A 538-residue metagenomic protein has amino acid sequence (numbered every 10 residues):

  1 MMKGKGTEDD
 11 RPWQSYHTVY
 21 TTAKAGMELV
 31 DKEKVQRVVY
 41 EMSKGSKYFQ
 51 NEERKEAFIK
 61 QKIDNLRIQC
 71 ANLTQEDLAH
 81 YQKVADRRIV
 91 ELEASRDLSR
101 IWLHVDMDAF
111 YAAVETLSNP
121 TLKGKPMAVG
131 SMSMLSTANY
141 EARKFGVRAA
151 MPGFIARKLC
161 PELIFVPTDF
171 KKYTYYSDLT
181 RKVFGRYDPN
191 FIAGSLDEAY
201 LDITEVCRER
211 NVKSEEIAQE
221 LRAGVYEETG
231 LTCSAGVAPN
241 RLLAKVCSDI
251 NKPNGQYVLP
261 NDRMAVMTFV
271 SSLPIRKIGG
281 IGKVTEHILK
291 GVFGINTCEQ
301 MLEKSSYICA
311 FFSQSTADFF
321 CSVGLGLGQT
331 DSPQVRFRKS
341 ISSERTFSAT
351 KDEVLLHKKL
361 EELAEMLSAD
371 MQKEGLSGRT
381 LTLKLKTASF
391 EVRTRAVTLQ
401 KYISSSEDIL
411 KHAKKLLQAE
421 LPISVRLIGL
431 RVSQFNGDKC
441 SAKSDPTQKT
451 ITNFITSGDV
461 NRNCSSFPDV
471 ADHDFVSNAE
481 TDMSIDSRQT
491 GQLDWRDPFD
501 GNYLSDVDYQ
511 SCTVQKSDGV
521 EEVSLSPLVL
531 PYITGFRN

Functional and structural regions predicted by a protein language model:
M1-L196, Y200, G324, S505 (+1 more regions): Residues that scaffold, gate, or flank divalent-cation-dependent active/transport sites
V35-V38, G45, T268, K277 (+8 more regions): DNA-contacting surface of Y-family translesion DNA polymerases
R87-E91, A112-E115, L221, L367-D370 (+1 more regions): Eukaryotic intrinsically disordered and solvent-exposed regulatory patches
D106, G146, A156, D197 (+6 more regions): A residue-level signal for conserved active-site and pocket-lining positions in enzyme catalytic cores
V114-L117, A138-E141, L243-N251, G291 (+2 more regions): Short acidic, glycine/serine/threonine-rich loops at helix termini
S177-R186, N190-E228, T232: Hydrophobic alpha-helical hairpins/lids featuring a short glycine-rich hinge
G194-E198, A238-R241, L376-T380, V425-L427: Short Gly/Ser/Thr- and Asp/Glu-enriched loop/turn motifs at secondary-structure junctions
K213-K277: Long, highly charged, low-complexity intrinsically disordered interaction regions that mediate electrostatic DNA/RNA
